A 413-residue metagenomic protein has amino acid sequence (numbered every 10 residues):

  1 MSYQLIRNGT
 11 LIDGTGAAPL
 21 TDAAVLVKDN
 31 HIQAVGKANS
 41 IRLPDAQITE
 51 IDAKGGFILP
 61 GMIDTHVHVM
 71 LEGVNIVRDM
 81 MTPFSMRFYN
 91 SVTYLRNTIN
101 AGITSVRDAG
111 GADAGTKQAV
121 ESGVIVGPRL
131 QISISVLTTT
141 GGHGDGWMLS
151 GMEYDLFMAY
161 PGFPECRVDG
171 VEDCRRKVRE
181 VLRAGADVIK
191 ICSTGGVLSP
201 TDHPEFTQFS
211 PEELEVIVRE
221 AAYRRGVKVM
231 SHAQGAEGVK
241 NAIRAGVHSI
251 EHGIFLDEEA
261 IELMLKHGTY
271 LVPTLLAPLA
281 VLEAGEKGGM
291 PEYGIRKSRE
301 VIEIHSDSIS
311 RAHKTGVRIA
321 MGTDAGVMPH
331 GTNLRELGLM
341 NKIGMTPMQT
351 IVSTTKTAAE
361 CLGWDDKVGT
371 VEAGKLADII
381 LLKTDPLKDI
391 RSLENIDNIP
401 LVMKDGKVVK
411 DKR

Functional and structural regions predicted by a protein language model:
S2-L5, L11, T15-L59: Histidine-rich, glycine-flanked metal-binding segment
G9, D13, T354-K356, E360 (+1 more regions): C-terminal cap of metal-dependent C-N hydrolases
G56-S122, T140-W147, E212, E237 (+1 more regions): Metal-associated gating/positioning segment near the N- to mid-region
M70-Y89, T93-I99, I134, T140-F163 (+2 more regions): Active-site gating loops and adjacent loop-to-helix segments of metal-dependent hydrolytic enzymes
G73-I76, G144, S199-P200, E237-A245 (+5 more regions): Histidine/acidic-residue-rich catalytic or RNA/ligand-binding cores of hydrolases and nuclease-related proteins
N90-T116, G127-V136, F163, A186-S199 (+3 more regions): Divalent metal-dependent hydrolysis catalytic cores, especially in the metallo-beta-lactamase
D173-L271, K287, S298-I319, D366: Histidine/acidic residue-rich metal-binding segments in metalloenzymes
Y223-R224, M290-G294, R299-D385: His/Asp/Glu-enriched, well-ordered alpha-helical/loop segment that forms or immediately abuts the divalent-metal
